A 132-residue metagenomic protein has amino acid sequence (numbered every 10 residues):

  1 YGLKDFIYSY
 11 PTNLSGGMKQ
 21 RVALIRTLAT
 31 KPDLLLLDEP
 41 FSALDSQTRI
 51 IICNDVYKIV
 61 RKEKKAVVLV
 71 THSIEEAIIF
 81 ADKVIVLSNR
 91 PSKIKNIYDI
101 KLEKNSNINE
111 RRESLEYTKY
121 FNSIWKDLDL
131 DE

Functional and structural regions predicted by a protein language model:
Y1-F6, K58: Conserved ABC ATPase "signature" region
S9-T12, T30: Conserved signature/switch motifs of ABC ATPase nucleotide-binding domains
L24: Hydrophobic anchor residue at the start of the ABC signature
L35-D38: Catalytic Walker B motif of ABC-type/P-loop ATPase nucleotide-binding domains
R49-E63: Helical segment within the ABC ATPase nucleotide-binding domain
K64-V70: Conserved H-loop
I79-V86: Conserved catalytic segment of ABC-fold P-loop ATPases
